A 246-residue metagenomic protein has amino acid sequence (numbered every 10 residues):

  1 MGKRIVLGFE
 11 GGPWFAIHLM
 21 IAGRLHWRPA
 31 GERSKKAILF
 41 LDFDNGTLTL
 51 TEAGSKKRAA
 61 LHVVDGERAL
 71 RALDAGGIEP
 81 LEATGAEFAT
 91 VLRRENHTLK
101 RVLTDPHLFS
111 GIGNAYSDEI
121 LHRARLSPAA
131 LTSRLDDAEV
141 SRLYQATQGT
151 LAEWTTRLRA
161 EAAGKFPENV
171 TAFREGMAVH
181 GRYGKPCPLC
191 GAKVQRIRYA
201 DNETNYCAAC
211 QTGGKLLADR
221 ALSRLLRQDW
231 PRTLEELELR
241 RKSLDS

Functional and structural regions predicted by a protein language model:
M1-A59, N202-Y206, Q211-S246: A cross-family signal for N-terminal binding/gating loops and helix N-caps that shape access to the active site
G2, G23, T51, K57 (+6 more regions): Glycine-centered flexibility motif
R4-G8, L73-G76, L143, E161-F166: Short low-complexity stretches enriched in small and charged residues
F15-L126, L131-R134, A138, L143-Y144: Phosphate/anion-contacting hairpin/loop surfaces
L25, V91-S246: Basic, nucleic-acid-binding surfaces and adjacent catalytic neighborhoods in DNA/RNA-processing proteins
